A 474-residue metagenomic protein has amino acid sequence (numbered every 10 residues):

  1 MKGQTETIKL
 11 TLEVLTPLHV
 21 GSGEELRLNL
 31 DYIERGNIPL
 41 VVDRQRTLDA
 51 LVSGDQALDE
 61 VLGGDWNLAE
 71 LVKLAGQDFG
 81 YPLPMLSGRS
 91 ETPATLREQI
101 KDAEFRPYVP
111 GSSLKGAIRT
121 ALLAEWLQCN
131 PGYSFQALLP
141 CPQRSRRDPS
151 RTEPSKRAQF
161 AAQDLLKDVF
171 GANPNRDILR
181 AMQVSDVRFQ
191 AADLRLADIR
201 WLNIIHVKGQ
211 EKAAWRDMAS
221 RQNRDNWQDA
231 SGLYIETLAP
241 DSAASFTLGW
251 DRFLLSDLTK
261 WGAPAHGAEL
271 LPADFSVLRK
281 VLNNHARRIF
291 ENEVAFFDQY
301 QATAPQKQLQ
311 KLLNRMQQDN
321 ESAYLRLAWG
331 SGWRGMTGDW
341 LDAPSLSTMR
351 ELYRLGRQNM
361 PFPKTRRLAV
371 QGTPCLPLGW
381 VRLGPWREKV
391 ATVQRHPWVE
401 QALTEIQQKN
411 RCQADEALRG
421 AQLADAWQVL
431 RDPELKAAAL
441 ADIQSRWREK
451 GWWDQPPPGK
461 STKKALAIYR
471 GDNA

Functional and structural regions predicted by a protein language model:
M1-Q56, A172-D177, A181, V187-A474: Basic polyanion-binding and macromolecular-assembly surfaces
L30-T92: Aromatic- and Gly/Pro-rich amphipathic surface segment
G64-S113, A117-S231, L327-A343, S347-E351: Extended, compositionally biased
